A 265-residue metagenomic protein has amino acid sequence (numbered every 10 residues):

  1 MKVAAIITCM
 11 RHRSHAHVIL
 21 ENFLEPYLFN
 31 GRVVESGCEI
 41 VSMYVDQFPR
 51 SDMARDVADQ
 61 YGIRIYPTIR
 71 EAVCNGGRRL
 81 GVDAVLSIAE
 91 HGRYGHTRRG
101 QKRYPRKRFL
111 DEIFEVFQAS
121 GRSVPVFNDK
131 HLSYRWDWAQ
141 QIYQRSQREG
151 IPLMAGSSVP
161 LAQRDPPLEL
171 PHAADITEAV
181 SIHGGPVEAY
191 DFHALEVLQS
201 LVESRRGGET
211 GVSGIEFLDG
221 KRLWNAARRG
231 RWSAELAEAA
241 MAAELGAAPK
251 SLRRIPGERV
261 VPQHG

Functional and structural regions predicted by a protein language model:
M1-Q60, A179: N-terminal Rossmann-like dinucleotide-binding module
V3, M154-R164, P171-V187, E209-K221: NAD(P)-dependent dehydrogenases' Rossmann-like dinucleotide-binding region
I63-V73: Short acidic-hydrophobic, aromatic-tinged amphipathic segments that line or gate anion-handling sites
A72-L80, P167-L170: Short amphipathic alpha-helix with an adjacent loop that forms part of the alpha/beta core around
V82-A89: N-terminal Rossmann-like NAD(P) cofactor-binding module of classical short-chain dehydrogenase/reductase
E90-P160: Beta-strand-loop-alpha-helix segment that lines the small-molecule cofactor/substrate pocket of alpha/beta enzymes
Q144-P152, A173-D175, S200-S204: Basic phosphate/pyrophosphate-binding loop/patch that engages nucleotide-derived ligands
H193-G265: Contiguous beta-strand/loop segments that form the cofactor/metal-binding neighborhood of enzyme cores
